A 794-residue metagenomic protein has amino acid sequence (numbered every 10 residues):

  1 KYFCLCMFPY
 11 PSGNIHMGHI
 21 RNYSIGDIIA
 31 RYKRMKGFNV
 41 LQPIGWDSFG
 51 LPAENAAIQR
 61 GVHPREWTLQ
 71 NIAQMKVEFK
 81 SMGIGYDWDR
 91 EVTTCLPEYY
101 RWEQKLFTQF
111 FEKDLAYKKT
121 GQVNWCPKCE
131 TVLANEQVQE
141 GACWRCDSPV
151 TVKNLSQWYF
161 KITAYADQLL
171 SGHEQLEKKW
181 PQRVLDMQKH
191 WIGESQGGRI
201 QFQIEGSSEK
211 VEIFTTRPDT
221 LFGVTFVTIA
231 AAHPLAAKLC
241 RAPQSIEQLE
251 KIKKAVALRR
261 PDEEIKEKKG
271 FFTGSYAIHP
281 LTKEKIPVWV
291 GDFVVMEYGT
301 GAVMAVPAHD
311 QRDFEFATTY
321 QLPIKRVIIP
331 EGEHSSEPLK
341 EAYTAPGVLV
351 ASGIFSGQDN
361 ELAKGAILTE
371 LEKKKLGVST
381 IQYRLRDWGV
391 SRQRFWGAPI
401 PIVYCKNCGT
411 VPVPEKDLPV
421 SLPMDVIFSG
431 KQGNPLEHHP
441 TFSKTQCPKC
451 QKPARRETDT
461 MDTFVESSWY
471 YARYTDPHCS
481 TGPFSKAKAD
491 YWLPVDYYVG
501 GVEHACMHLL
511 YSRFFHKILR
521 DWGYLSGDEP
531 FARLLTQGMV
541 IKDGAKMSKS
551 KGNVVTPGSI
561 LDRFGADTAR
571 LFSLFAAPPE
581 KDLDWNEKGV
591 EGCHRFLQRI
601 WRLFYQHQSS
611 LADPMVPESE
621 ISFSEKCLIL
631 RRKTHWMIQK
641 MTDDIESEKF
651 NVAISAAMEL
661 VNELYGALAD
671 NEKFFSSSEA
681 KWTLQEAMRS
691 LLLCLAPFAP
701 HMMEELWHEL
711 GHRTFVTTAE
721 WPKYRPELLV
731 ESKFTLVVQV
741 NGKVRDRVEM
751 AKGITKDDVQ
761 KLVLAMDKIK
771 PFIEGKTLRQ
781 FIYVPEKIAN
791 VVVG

Functional and structural regions predicted by a protein language model:
K1, Q59-V211, P218, A302-P419 (+6 more regions): Residue patterns forming the tRNA-binding/recognition surfaces of aminoacyl-tRNA synthetases and related DALR
K1-V62, E91-L106, T215-T216, P280-F316 (+1 more regions): N-terminal catalytic cores of NTP/NDP-binding nucleotidyl/phosphoryl-transfer enzymes
M7-F8, P43-P52, T94-E98, Q122-K128 (+2 more regions): Short, solvent-exposed turn/loop segments enriched in Gly/Ser/Thr/Pro and often Arg
M7-I15, D87-V92, V295-V303, L349-G353 (+9 more regions): Glycine- and acidic
M17, E103-I329, P435, Q446 (+4 more regions): NTP-handling and nucleic-acid-processing catalytic cores
R31-N39, Q59-R65, S81-G85, E112-K118 (+14 more regions): Secondary-structure transition/capping motifs at alpha-helix termini and the adjoining loop/turn into the next element
D47, K113, Y117-N124, S379-C408 (+4 more regions): Helix-rich, typically C-terminal accessory recognition domains appended to large enzymatic cores
S275-Y298, K444-P579: Alpha-helical recognition segments enriched in aromatics with Gly/Pro capping that present substrate-recognition
